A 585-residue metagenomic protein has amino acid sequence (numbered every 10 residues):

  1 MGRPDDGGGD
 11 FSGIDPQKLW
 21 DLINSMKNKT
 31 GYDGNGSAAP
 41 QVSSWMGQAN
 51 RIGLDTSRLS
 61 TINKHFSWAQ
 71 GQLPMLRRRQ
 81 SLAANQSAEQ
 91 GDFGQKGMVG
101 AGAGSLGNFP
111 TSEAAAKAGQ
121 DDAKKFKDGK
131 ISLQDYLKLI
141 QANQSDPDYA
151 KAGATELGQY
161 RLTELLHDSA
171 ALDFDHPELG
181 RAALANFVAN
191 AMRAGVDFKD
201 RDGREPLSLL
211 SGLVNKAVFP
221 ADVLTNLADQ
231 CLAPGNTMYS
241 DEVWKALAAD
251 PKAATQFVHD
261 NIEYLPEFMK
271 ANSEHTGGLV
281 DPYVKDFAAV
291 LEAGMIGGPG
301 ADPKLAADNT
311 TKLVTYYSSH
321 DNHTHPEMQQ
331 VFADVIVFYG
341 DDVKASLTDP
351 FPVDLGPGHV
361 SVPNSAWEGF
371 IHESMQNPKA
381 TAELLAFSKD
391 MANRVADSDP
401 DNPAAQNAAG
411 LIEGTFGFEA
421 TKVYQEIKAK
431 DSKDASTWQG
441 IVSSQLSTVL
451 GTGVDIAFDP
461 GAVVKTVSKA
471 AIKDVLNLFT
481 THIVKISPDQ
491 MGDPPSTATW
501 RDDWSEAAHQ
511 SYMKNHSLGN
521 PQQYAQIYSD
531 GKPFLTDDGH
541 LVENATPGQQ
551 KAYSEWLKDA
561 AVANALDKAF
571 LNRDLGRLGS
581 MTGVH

Functional and structural regions predicted by a protein language model:
M1-L106, P110, A114: N-terminal secretion-targeting helices of virulence/extracellular proteins, encompassing both classical Sec signal
M1-P4, M581-H585: Short, solvent-exposed mixed-charge patches
E89-V584: Non-catalytic all-alpha helical scaffold/repeat segments
